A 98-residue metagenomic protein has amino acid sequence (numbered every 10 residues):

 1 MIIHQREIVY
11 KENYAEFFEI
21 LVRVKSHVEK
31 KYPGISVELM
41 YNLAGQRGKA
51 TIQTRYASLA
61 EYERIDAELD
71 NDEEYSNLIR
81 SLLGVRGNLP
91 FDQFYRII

Functional and structural regions predicted by a protein language model:
M1-I2, I98: Absolute protein N-terminus
I2-I8: Active-site-flanking beta-strand signature of metal-NTP-handling nucleotidyl enzymes and homologous cyclase-like
Q5, F91-Y95: Short amphipathic
V9-I20: Short, surface-exposed ligand-recognition loops at beta-strand->loop->(often short) alpha-helix junctions that present
N13, I79, Y95-I98: Preference for well-ordered, secondary-structure-rich cores of eukaryotic proteins
R23-L39, R55-F91: An amphipathic, aromatic/His-enriched active-site/gating alpha helix that lines ligand/cofactor pockets
G45-G48: Short acidic/glycine-enriched loop/turn segments that link adjacent beta-strands
